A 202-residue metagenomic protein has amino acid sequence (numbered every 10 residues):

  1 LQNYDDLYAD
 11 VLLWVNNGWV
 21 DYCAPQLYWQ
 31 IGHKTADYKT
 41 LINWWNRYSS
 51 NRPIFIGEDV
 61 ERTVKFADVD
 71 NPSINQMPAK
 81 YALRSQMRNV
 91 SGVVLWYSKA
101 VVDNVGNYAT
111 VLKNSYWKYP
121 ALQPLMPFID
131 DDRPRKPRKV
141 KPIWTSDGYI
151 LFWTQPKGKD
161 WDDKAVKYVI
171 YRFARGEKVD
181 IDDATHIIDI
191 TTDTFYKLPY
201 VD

Functional and structural regions predicted by a protein language model:
Y8, D37-I42: Charged helix-capping and loop-helix junction motifs
V11-L12, N16-K34, S50-F128: Substrate-binding cleft of secreted/luminal carbohydrate-active enzymes
A24, R88-L95, D160-K164, T191 (+1 more regions): Catalytic domains of carbohydrate-active enzymes that cleave complex glycans
Y97, Q155-K157, R172-G176: Residue-level signal for short segments within beta-strands and strand-turn junctions of well-structured beta-sheet
N107-K164: Pro/Thr/Ser/Gly-rich low-complexity, intrinsically disordered linker/stalk tracts
D163-D202: Recognizes extended acidic, P/S/T-rich segments that occur within or adjacent to Ig-like beta-sandwich modules
